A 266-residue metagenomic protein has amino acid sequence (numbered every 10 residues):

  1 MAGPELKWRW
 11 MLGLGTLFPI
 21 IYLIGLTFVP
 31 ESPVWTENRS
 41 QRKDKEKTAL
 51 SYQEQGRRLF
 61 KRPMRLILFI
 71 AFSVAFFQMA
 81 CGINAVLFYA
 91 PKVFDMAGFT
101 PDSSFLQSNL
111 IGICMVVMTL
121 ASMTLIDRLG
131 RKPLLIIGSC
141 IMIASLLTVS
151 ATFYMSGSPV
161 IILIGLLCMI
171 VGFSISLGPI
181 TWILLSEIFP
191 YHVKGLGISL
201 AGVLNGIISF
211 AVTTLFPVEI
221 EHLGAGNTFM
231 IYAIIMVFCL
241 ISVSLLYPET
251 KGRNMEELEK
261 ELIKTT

Functional and structural regions predicted by a protein language model:
M1-R42, T48-T266: Alpha-helical transmembrane bundle of multi-pass membrane proteins
